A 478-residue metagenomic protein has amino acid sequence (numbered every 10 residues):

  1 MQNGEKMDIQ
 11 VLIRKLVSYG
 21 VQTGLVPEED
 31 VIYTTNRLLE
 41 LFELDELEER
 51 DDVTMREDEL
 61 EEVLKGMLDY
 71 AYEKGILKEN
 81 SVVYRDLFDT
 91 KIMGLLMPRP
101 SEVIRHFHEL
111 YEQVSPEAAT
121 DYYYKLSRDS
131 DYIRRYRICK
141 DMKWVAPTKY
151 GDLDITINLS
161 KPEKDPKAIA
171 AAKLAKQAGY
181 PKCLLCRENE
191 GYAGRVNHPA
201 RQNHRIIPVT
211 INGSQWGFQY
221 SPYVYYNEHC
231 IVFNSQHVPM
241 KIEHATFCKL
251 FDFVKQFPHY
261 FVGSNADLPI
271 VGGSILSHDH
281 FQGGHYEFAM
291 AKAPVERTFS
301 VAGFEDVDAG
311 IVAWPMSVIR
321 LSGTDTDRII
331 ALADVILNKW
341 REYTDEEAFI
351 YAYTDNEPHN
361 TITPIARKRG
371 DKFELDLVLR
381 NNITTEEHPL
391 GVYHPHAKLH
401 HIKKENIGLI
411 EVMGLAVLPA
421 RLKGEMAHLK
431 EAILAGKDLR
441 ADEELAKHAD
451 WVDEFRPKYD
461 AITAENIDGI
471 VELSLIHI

Functional and structural regions predicted by a protein language model:
M1-V53: Intrinsically disordered, low-structural-confidence terminal and linker regions
R37-T120: N-terminal accessory alpha/beta regions
V82, D86-Q219: Low-complexity, highly charged intrinsically disordered N-terminal segments that act as targeting/localization
P147, V271-L276: Short glycine-biased active-site loop of nucleotidyltransferases that positions the nucleotide triphosphate and helps
E190-A266, E287, E305-G436: Catalytic residues for metal-mediated phosphoryl-transfer on nucleic acids/nucleotides
L276-Y286: Histidine-centered catalytic micro-motifs
G284-E305: Helical (often loop-to-helix) elements that flank the catalytic cores of nucleotide-handling enzymes
I476-I478: Conserved small/polar residues in nucleotide/adenosyl-binding loops
